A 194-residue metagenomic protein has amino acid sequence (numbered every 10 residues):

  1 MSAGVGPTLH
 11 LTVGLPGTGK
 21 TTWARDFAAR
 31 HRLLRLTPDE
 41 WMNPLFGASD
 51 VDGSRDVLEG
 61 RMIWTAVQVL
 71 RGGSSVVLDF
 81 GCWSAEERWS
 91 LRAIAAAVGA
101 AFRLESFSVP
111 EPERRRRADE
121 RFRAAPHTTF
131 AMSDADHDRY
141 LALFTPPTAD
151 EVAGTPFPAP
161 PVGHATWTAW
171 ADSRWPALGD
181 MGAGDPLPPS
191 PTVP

Functional and structural regions predicted by a protein language model:
M1-G4, A142-P194: NTP-dependent small-molecule kinase module
L9: Walker A (P-loop) ATP-phosphate-binding motif of ABC ATPase nucleotide-binding domains
T12: Hydrophobic anchor at the beta1->P-loop junction of P-loop NTPases
T18-S74, E120: Conserved substrate/cofactor phosphate-moiety recognition/catalytic segment in nucleotide-dependent phosphotransferases
L33-R35, F102-L104, V152-P158: Conserved beta-strand scaffold positions in the cores of enzyme catalytic domains, especially in NTP/NDP-utilizing
E40-M42, W83, S108-R114, V162: Conserved nucleotide-binding/hydrolysis micro-motifs of P-loop NTPases
S49, A96-P147, T192: A glycine- and Lys/Arg-enriched "phosphate-lid" helix/loop adjacent to the NTP-binding pocket of small-molecule kinases
S54-S108: Glycine-rich phosphate-binding loop used to anchor ATP phosphates in small-molecule kinases, encompassing both
